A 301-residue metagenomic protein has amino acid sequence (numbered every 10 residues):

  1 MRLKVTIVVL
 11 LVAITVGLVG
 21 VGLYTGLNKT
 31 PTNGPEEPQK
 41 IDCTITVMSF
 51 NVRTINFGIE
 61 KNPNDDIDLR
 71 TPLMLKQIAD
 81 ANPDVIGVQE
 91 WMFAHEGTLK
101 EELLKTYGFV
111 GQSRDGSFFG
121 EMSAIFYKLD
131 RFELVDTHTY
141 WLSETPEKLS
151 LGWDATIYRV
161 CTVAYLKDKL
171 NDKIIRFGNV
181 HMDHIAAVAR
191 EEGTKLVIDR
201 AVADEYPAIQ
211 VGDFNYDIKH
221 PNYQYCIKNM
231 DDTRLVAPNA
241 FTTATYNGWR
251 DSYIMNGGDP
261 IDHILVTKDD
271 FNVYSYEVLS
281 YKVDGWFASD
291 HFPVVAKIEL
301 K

Functional and structural regions predicted by a protein language model:
R2-E101, D115-G120, K301: N-terminal, active-site-proximal structural segment of metallo-dependent hydrolase catalytic domains
G20, G26-E37, V188, A201-A208 (+1 more regions): Metal-dependent phosphoester-hydrolase catalytic domains
Q39-C43, A79-D80, L103-L104, G116-F119 (+6 more regions): Extracellular/periplasmic catalytic domains that process cell-envelope and extracellular macromolecules
I45-V52, M74-L99, F126, A164 (+5 more regions): Active-site beta-strand/loop signature of hydrolases that rely on acidic residues for catalysis
V52-I55, W91-H95, R114-F118, R131-F132 (+5 more regions): Solvent-exposed loop/turn segments at secondary-structure junctions within structured extracellular/periplasmic domains
G58-P63, P146-W153, N179-A187: Surface-exposed cleft-lining segments at the edges of enzyme active sites
D65-D66, V188-D199: Alpha-helical scaffold elements lining the catalytic groove of polysaccharide deacetylases
V85, Q89-I174, E277-V278: Structured beta-strand-rich core segments of catalytic domains in phosphoester-bond hydrolases
